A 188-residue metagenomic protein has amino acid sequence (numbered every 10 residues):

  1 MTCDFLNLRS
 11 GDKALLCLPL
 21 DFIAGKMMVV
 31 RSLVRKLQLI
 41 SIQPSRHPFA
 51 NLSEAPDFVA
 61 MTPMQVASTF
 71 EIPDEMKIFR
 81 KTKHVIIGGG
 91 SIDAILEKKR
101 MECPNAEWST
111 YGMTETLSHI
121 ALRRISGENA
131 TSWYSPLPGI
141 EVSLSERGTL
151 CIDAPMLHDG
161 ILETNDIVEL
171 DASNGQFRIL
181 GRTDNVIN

Functional and structural regions predicted by a protein language model:
M1, T62, M113-T116, T164: Ser/Thr-glycine-rich phosphate-binding loops at phosphate-binding pockets of nucleotides, nucleotide cofactors
M1-R9: Conserved structural elements of the adenylate-forming
K13-S68: AMP-binding/adenylate-forming
V29, V59-T62, V85, V142 (+2 more regions): Residue-level signal for inorganic ion chemistry
I72-E128: Gly/Ser/Thr-rich phosphate-binding loop
I86, S91-I92, I120-E163: Adenylate-forming AMP-binding core of the ANL superfamily, especially NRPS adenylation
G148-N188: Conserved ATP-binding/catalytic segment of the ANL
